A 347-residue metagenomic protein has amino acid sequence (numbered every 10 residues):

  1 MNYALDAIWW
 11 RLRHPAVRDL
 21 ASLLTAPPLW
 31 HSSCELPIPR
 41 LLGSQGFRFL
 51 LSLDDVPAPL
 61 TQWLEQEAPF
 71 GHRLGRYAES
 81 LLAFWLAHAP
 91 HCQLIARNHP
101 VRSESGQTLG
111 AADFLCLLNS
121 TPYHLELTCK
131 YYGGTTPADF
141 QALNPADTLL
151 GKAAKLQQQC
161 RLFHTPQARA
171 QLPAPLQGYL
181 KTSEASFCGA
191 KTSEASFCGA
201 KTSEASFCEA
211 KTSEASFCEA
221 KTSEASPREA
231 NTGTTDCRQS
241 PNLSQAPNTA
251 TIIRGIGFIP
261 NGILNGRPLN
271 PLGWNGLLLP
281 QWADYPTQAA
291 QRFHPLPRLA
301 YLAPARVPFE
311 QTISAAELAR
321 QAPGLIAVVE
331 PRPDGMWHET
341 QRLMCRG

Functional and structural regions predicted by a protein language model:
M1-G189, D236-G347: Intrinsically disordered, low-complexity Ser/Thr/Pro/Gly-rich regulatory segments
T182-T232: Long, intrinsically disordered low-complexity tandem-repeat segments
